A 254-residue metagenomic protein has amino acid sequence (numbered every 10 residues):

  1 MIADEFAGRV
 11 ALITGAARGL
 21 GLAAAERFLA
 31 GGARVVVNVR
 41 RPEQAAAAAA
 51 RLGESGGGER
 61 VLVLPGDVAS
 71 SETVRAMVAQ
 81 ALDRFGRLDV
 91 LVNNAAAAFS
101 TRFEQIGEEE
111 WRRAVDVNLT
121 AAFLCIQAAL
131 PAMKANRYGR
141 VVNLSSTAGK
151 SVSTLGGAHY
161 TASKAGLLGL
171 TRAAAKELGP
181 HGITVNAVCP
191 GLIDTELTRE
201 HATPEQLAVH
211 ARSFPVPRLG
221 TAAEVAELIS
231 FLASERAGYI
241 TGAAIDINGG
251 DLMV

Functional and structural regions predicted by a protein language model:
M1-A3, S151, S230, T241-V254: Short C-terminal tail/terminal secondary-structure segment of NAD(P)H-dependent dehydrogenase/reductase domains
V10, A17-R18: Conserved glycine-rich cofactor-binding loop
V92, G179, T184, I240-G242: Short, small/polar-rich loop/turn modules that mediate ligand/substrate recognition or access, typified
R102-F103, E110-V115, T198, Q206 (+1 more regions): Substrate-binding pocket helix/loop in short-chain dehydrogenase/reductase
I126, S163, T171: Active-site helix of classical SDR
P131, K176-E177, G238: Alpha-helical segment proximal to the catalytic Tyr-Lys
S146: Residue(s) in the substrate-gating loop at a strand-loop-helix junction that position the organic substrate next
